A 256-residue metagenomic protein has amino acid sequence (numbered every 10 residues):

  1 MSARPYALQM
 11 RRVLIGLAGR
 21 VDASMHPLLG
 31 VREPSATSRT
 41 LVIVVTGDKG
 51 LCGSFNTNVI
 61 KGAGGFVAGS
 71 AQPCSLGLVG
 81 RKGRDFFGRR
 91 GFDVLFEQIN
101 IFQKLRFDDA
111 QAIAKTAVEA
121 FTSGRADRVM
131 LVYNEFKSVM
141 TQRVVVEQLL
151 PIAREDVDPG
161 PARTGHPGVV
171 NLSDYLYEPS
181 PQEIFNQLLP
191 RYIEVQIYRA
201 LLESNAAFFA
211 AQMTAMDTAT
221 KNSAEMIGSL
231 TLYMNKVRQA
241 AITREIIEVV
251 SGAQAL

Functional and structural regions predicted by a protein language model:
M1-L256: C-terminal beta-strand-loop-alpha-helix "lid" module of Rossmann-like NAD(P)-dependent dehydrogenases
